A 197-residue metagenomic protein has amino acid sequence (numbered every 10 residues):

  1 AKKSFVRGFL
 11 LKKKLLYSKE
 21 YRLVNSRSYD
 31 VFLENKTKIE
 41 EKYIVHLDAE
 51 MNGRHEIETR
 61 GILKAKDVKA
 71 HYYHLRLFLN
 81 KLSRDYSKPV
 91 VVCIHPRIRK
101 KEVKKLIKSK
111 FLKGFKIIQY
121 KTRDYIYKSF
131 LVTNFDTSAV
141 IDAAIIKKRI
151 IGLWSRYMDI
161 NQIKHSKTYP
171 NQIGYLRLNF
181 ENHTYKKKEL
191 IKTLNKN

Functional and structural regions predicted by a protein language model:
A1, K42, Y127-L131: Conserved acidic residues
A1-V31, I39: Active-site-proximal region of nucleotide-activated glycan assembly enzymes, centered on histidine/acidic-rich loops
F5-V6, E50-R54, R97-R99, A139-V140 (+1 more regions): Short acidic, S/G/P-rich loop/turn micro-motifs used as interaction or catalytic elements
Y17-K19, S87-K88, K147-R149: A short helix->loop->beta-strand "cap" motif at the edges of active sites that frequently abuts
N25-D30, Q119-R123, S155-I160: Short, acidic/turn-prone active-site loops that include or flank metal/cofactor- and phosphate-binding residues
S26, V92-I141, I145-I146, I150: Donor nucleotide-activated moiety binding/catalytic core segment of transferases that use nucleotide-activated donors
S26-K104: Conserved catalytic-core segment of nucleotide-activated headgroup transferases in glycan assembly
K105-K110, S138-N197: Catalytic binding pocket for nucleotide-activated donors in carbohydrate/polymer assembly enzymes
